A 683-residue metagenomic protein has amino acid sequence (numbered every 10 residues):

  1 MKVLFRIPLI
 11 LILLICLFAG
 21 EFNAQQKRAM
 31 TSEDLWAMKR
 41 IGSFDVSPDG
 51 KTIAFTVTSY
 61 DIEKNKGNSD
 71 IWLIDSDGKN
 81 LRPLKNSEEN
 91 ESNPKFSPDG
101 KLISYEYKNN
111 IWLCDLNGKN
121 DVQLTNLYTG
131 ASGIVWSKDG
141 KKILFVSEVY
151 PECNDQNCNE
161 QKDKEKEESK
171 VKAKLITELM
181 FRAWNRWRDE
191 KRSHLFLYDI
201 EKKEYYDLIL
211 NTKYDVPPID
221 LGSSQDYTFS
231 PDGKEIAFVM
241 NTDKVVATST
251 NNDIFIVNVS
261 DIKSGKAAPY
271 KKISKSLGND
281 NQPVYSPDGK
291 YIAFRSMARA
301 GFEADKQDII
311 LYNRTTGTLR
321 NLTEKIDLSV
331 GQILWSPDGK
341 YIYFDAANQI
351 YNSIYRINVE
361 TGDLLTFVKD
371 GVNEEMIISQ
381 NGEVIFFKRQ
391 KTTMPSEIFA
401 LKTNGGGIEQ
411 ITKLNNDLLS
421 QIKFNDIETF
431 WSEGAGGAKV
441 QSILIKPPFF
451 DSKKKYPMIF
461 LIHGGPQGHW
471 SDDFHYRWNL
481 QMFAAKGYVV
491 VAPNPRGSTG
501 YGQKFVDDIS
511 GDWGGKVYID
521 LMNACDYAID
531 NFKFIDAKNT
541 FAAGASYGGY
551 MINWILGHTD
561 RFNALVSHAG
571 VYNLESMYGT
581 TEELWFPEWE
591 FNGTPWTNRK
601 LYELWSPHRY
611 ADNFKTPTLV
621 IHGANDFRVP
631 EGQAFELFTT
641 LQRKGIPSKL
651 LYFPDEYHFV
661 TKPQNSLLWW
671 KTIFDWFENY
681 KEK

Functional and structural regions predicted by a protein language model:
S43-D45, L144-V146, E168-T177, F181-N211 (+6 more regions): Non-catalytic accessory segments flanking enzyme active sites
P48-D49, P98-D99, K138-D139, P231-D232 (+3 more regions): Residue-level detector of Asp-centered blade-edge/turn motifs that repeat once per structural unit in beta-propeller
I53, G100-I103, I143-L144, I236 (+3 more regions): Hydrophobic beta-strand positions that form the internal "hydrophobic ladder" of WD40/Gbeta-like beta-propeller blades
V57-D70, K85-E91, S104-W112, N126-S132 (+10 more regions): A flexible loop/linker signature enriched in serine peptidases of the S9 family
D75-K79, D115-K119, I200-K203, V259-K263 (+3 more regions): Short loop/turn segments that connect beta-strands within beta-propeller blades
K454-G464: Short beta-strand element of the alpha/beta-hydrolase
N479, A484, A492-K683: Active-site-proximal cap/loop segments of hydrolase catalytic domains
